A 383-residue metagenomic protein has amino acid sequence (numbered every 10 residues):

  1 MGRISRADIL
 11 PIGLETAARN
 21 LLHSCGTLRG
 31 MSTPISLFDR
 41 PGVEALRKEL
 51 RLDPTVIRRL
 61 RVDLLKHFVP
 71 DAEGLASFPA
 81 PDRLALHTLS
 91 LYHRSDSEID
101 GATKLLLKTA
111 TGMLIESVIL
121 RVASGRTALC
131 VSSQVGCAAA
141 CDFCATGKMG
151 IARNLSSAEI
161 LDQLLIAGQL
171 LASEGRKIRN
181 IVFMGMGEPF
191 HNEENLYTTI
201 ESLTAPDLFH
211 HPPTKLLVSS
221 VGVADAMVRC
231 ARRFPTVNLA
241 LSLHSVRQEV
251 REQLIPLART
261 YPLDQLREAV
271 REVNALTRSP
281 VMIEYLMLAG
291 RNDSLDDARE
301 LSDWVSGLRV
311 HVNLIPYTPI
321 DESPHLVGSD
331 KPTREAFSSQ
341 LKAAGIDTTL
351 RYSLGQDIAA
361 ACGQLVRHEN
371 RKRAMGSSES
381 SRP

Functional and structural regions predicted by a protein language model:
M1-S5, I9-P11, C25: Intrinsically disordered, low-complexity segments enriched in serine/proline and basic residues
L14-I115, R271-P280, Y285-P383: Auxiliary Fe-S-binding modules of radical SAM enzymes
G42-L46, I160, L196, L266: Hydrophobic/aromatic residues in well-formed alpha-helices
S95-S97, S132-S133, S219-S220, S242: Short linear Ser/Thr-Pro motifs
L105, S117, L129-V131, L239-L241: Short beta-strand motif preference
T111-R121, G125: P-loop NTP-binding catalytic core
R121-I166: Canonical Radical SAM [4Fe-4S] cluster-binding loop centered on the CxxxCxxC motif and its immediate flanking residues
G168-A344: Conserved AdoMet/S-adenosylmethionine-binding subsite of the radical SAM
